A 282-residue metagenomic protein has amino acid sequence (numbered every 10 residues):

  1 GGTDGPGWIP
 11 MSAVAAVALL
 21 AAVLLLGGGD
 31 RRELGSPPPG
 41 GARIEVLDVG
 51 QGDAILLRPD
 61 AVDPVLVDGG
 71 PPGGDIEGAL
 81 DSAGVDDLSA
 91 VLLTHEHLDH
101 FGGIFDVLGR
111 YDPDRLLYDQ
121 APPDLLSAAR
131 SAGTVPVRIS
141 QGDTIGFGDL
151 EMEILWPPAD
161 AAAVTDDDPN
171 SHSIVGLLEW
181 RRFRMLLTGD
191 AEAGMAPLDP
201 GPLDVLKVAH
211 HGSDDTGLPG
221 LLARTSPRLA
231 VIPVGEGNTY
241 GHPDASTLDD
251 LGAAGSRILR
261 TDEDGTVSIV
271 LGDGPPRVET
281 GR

Functional and structural regions predicted by a protein language model:
G1-R282: Non-globular, low-confidence helical/coil segments that flank catalytic cores
